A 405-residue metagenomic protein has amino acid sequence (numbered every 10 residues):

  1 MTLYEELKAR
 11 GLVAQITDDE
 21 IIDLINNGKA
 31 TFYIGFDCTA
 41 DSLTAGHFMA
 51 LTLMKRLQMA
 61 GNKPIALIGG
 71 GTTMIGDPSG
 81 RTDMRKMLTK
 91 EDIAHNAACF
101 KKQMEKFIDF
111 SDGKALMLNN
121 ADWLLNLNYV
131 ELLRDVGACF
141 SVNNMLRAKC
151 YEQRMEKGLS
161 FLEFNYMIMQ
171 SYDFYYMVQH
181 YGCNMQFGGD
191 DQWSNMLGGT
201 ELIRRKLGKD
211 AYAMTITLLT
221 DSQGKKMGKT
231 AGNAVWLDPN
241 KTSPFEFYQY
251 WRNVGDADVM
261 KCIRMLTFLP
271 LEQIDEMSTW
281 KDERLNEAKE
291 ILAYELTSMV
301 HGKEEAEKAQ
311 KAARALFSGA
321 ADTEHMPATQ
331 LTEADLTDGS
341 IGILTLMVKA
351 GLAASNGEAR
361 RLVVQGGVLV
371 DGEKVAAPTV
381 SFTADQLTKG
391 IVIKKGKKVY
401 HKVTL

Functional and structural regions predicted by a protein language model:
M1-F32: Positively charged, low-complexity intrinsically disordered leader regions
R10, T89-K90, N96-T217, D221: Divalent-metal (Mg2+/Mn2+/Ca2+)-assisted nucleotide/phosphate chemistry catalytic cores
I21-P78, F187-W193: N-terminal catalytic cores of NTP/NDP-binding nucleotidyl/phosphoryl-transfer enzymes
A50-L57, M177, N195-I203, L296 (+1 more regions): Buried hydrophobic packing segments
G76-G80, L127-L133, K225-A231: Short acidic, glycine/serine/threonine-rich loops at helix termini
P78-A94: A charged helix-plus-loop insertion that forms the helical arch/lid used to bind and gate nucleic-acid substrates
I203-L405: Conserved nucleotide- and phosphate/pyrophosphate-binding catalytic cores in adenylate/nucleotidyl-handling enzymes
